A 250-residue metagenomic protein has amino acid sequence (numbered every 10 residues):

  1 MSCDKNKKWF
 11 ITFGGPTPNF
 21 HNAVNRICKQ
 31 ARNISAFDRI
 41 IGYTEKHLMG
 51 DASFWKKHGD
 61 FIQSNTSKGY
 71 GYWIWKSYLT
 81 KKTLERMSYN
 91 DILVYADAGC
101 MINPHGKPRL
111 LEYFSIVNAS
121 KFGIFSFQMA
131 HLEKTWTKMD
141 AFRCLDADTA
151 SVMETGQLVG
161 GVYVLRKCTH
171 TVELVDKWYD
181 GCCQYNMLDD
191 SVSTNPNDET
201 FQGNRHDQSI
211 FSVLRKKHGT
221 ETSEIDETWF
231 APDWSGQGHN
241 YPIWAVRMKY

Functional and structural regions predicted by a protein language model:
M1-W73, Y78-Y89, Q202-R205, H218-T220 (+1 more regions): N-terminal anchoring/stem segment of glycosyltransferases
N6, A96, Q157-G161: Residues that flank catalytic or metal-binding motifs in active/ligand-binding sites
F20, M49-A52, I102-H105, L110 (+5 more regions): Short catalytic/ligand-binding loop motif for oxyanion handling, primarily in non-cytosolic enzymes, centered on
N25-C28, L110-S115, F211-S212: Short amphipathic alpha-helical segments and helix-helix/interface helices
R39-K46, I124-H131, M187-S193, E227: A generic structural motif
I74-M139: GT-A fold catalytic core of metal-dependent nucleotide-sugar glycosyltransferases, centered on the diacidic
G123-C168: A contiguous pocket-lining binding segment that forms or flanks enzyme active sites
T149-Y250: Catalytic core and acceptor-binding pocket of nucleotide-sugar-dependent glycosyltransferases
